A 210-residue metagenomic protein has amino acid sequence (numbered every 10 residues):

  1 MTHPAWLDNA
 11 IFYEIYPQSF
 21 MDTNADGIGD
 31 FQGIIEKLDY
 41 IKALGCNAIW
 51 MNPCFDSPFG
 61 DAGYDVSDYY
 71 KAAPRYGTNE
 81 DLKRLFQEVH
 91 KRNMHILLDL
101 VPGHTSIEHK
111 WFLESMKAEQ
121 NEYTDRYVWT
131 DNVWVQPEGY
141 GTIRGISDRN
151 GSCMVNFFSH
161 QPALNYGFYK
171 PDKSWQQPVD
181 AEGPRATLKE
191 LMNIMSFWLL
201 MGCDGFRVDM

Functional and structural regions predicted by a protein language model:
M1-I28, I34, L44-N47, Y69: Mature N-terminal, pre-catalytic/accessory segment of carbohydrate-active enzymes
H3-I11, Y16, A62, S106-R207: Alpha-amylase-like alpha-glycosidases and glucanotransferases acting on alpha-linked glucans and related
I11-E14, I49-M51, I96-L98, F206: Hydrophobic faces of well-ordered beta-strands that scaffold small-molecule active sites in alpha/beta enzyme cores
I28-I35, N79, K83, A181-M192: Non-membrane alpha-helical structural segments and their capping/turn regions in soluble enzymes
D30-L38, K42-G45, A73, E80 (+7 more regions): Glycan-processing catalytic domains of CAZymes
F31-G33, D65-D68, L113-S115: Glycine-rich, phosphate-binding/catalytic loops in enzymes
G33-P58, N193-G205: Catalytic domains of carbohydrate-active enzymes, especially glycoside hydrolases
Y40-Q87, M94, P102-S106, M210: Aromatic-lined carbohydrate-binding/catalytic grooves of carbohydrate-active enzymes
